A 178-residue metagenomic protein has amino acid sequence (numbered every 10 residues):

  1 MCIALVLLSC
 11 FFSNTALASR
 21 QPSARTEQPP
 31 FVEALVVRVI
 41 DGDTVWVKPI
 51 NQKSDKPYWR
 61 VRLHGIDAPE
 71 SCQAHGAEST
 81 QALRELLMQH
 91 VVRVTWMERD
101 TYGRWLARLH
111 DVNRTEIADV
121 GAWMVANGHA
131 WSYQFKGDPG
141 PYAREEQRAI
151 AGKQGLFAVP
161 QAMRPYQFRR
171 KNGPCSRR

Functional and structural regions predicted by a protein language model:
C2-R178: Small beta-barrel nucleic-acid-binding modules, primarily SNase/OB-fold domains and secondarily Tudor-like barrels
